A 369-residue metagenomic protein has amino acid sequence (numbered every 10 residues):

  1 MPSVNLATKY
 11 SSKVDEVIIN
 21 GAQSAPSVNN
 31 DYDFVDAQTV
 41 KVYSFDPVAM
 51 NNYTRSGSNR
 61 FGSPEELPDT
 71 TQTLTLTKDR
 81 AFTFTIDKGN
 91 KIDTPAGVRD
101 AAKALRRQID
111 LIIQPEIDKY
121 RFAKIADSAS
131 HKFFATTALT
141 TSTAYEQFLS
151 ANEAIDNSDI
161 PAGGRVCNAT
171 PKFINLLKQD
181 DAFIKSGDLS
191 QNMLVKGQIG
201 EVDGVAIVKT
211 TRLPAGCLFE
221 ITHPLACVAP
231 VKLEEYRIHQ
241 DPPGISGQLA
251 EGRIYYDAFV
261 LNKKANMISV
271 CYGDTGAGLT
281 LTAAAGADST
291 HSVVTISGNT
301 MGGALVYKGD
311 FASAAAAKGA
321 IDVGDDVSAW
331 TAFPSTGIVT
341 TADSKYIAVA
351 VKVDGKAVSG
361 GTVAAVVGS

Functional and structural regions predicted by a protein language model:
P2-P26, D31-N51, T70-K78, D180-T275: Sequence/fold signature of self-assembling virion shell proteins
K41, P47, P64, T71-Q72 (+2 more regions): Structured, hydrophobic secondary-structure cores that serve as assembly/anchoring elements
K91-S158, S269-D274: Alpha-helical scaffold segments that mediate packing/assembly in large oligomeric complexes
A129-Q198: Extended, solvent-exposed, turn-rich assembly/linker loops in the middle of proteins
G298-L305: Short proline/glycine-enriched turn/loop motifs at strand-loop junctions of beta-rich domains
F333-S344: Surface-exposed, short loops/turns at beta-strand junctions within beta-sandwich domains
Y346-K352: Extracellular recognition modules
K356-S369: Extracellular fibronectin type III
